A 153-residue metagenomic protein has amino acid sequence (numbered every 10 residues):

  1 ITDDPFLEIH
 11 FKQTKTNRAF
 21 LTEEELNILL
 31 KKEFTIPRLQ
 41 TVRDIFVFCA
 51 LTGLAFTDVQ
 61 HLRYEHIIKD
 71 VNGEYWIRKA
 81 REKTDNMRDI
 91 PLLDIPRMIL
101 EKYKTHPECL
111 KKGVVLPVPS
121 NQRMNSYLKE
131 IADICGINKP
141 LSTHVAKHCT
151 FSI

Functional and structural regions predicted by a protein language model:
T2-F56, L110: Basic, Lys/Arg- and aromatic-enriched nucleic-acid-binding interface segment
H10, N27-F34, Q60, R97 (+2 more regions): Amphipathic, well-packed alpha-helical segments that form the structural scaffold of globular domains
K15, E82-E101, C109-E130: C-terminal catalytic core of Y-nucleophile DNA break-rejoin enzymes
L26, T41-R43, N121, N125 (+1 more regions): Short, leucine-enriched amphipathic alpha-helices that occur as contiguous helical runs
T35-I36, H106-V114, V118, S126-I153: Short, basic (Lys/Arg/His-rich) helix/loop patches that form interaction surfaces in the mid-to-C-terminal regions
A55, R88, K147-T150: Short, cationic motifs built from Arg/Lys/His that form the positively charged side of catalytic pockets
H61-I67, H144: A short, basic/aromatic helix-end/turn motif that makes direct DNA contacts
H66-G73, N138-K139: Short, polar N-cap/turn motifs at the start of nucleic acid-interacting alpha helices
